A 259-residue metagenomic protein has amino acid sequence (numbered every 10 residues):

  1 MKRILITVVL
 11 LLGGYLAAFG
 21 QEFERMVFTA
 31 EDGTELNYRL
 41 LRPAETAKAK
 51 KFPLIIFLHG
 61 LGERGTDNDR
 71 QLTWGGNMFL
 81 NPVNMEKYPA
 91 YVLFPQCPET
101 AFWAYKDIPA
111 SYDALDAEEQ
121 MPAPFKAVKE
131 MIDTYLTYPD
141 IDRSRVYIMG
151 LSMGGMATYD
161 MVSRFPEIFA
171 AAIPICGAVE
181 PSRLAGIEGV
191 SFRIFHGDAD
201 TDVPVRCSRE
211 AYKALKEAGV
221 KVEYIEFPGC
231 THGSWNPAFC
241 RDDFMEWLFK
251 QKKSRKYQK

Functional and structural regions predicted by a protein language model:
M1-E22: Bacterial Sec-dependent N-terminal signal peptides
A18-L54, A90, P124, E130 (+8 more regions): A domain-start/cap signature at the N-terminus of enzymes
E45-K50, A104-L151: Gly/Ser-rich "nucleophile elbow"/oxyanion-hole loop immediately N-terminal to the catalytic nucleophile in hydrolases
L61-F125: Active-site machinery of serine-nucleophile hydrolases
T73-V83, C176-L184, R206, E210: Alpha-helical scaffolding within the catalytic cores of extracellular/periplasmic polymer-degrading hydrolases
Y88-A90, I187-F192: Short, proline-enriched alpha-helix->beta-strand connector loops that line the catalytic pocket of alpha/beta-hydrolase
D133-E188: Primarily recognizes the serine-hydrolase "nucleophile elbow" in alpha/beta-hydrolase and SGNH/GDSL folds
I175, S191-K259: C-terminal catalytic histidine-bearing segment of alpha/beta-hydrolase fold enzymes
